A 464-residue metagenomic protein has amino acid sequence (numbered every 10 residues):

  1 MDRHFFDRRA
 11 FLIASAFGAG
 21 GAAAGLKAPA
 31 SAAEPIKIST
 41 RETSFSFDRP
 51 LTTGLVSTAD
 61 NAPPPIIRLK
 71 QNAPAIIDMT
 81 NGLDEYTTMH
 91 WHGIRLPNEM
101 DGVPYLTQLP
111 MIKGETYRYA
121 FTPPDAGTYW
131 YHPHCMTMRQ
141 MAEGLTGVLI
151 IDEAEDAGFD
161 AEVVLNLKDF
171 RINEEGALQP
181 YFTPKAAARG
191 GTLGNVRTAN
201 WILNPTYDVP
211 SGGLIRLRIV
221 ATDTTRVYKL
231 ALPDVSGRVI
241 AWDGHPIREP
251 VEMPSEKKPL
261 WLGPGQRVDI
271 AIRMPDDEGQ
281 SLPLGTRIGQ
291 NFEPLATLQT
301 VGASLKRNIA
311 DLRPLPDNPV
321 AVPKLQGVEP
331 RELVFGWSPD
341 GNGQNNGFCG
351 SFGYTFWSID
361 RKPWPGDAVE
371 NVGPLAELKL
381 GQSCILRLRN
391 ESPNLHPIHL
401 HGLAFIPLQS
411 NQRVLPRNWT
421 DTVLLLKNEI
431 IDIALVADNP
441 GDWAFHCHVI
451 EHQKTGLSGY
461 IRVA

Functional and structural regions predicted by a protein language model:
M1-A19: N-terminal secretory signal peptides and thylakoid transit peptides that target proteins across membranes
A22, A32-S39, M141-N173, R248-L395 (+2 more regions): Extended terminal and domain-junction accessory segments
G25-G54, P74: C-terminal segment of N-terminal export signals and the immediately downstream linker at the start of the mature
R49-R68, N195-T206, Y354-L380: N-terminal edge beta-strand
A62, I66-L69, W91-D125, L203 (+4 more regions): Extracytoplasmic beta-sandwich strand-turn segments characteristic of Greek-key/jelly-roll folds
M79-L83, V220-A221, L388-S392: Asparagine-centered strand-capping/turn motif at beta-strand->loop junctions
M100, L109-I112, P180-P323, S410-T420: Histidine- and aromatic-rich segments of cupredoxin/plastocyanin-like copper-binding domains
P123-D152: Hydrophobic or amphipathic alpha-helical targeting/insertion segments
